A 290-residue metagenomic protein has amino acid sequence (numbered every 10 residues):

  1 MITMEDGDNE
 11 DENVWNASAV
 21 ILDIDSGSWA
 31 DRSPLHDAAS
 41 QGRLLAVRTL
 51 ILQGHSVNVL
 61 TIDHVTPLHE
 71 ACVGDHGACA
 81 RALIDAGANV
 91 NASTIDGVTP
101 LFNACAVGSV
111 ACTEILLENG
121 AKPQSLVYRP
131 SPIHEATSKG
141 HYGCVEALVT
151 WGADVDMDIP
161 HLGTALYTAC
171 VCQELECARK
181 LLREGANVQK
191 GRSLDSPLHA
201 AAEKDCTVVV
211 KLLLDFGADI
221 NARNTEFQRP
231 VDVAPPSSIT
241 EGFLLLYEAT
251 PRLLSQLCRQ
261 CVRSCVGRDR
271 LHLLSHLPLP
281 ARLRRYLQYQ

Functional and structural regions predicted by a protein language model:
E5-G7, D11-N13, F216, N221-Q290: Cullin-RING E3 adaptor/co-adaptor recruitment helices
A30, I62-D63, I95-D96, Y128-R129 (+3 more regions): Ankyrin repeat start-site detector
A46, A78-C79, A111-C112, G143-C144 (+3 more regions): Conserved ankyrin/ankyrin-like repeat signature
R48-H55, R81-A88, E114-K122, E146-D154 (+2 more regions): Ankyrin repeat domain, specifically the short helix-to-loop turn at the C-terminus of the second helix of each repeat
